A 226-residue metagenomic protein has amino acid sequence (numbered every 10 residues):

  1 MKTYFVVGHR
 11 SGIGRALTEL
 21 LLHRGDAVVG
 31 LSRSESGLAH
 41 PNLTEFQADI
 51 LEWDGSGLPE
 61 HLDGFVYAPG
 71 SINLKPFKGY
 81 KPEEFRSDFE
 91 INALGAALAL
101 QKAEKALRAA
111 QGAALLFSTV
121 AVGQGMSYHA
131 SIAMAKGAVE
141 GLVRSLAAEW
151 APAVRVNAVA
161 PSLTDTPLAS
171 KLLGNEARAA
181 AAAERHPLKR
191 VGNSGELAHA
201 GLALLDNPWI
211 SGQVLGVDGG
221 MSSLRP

Functional and structural regions predicted by a protein language model:
R10, G14, T18-E19: N-terminal Rossmann NAD(P)H-binding glycine-rich loop of SDR-like oxidoreductase domains
A68-L74, G220: Conserved NAD(P)H cofactor-binding loop of Rossmann-fold oxidoreductase domains
P76-F77, K81-R86, R178, A182: Substrate-binding pocket helix/loop in short-chain dehydrogenase/reductase
Q111-A138, V143-A151, L163-T164: Catalytic loop of short-chain dehydrogenase/reductase
E140, W150-T164, I210-V217: Conserved Rossmann-fold SDR core element
L163-R185, R225-P226: A glycine/serine/threonine-rich, flexible loop-to-helix segment that serves as the NAD(P) cofactor-binding "lid"
R190-V217, S222: C-terminal substrate-recognition "lid" of short-chain dehydrogenase/reductases
